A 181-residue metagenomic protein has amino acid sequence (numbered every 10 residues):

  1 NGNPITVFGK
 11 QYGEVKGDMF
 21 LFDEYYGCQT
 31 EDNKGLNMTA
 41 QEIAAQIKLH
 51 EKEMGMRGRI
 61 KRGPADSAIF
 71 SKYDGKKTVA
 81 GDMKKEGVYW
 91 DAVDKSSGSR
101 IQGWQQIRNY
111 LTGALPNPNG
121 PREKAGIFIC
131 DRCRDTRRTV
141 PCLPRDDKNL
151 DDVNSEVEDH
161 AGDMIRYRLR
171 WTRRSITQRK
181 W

Functional and structural regions predicted by a protein language model:
N1-G13: Gly/Thr-rich phosphate-binding beta-strand-loop-beta motif of the actin/hexokinase/Hsp70
V15-D152, S175-I176: Mg2+-dependent endonuclease catalytic cores in nucleic-acid-processing enzymes, primarily RNase H-like
H160: Histidine-centered active-site/metal-ligand motif
R170-W181: Acidic two-metal-ion nuclease catalytic site recognized across multiple nuclease folds, prominently DnaQ/RNase D-T
